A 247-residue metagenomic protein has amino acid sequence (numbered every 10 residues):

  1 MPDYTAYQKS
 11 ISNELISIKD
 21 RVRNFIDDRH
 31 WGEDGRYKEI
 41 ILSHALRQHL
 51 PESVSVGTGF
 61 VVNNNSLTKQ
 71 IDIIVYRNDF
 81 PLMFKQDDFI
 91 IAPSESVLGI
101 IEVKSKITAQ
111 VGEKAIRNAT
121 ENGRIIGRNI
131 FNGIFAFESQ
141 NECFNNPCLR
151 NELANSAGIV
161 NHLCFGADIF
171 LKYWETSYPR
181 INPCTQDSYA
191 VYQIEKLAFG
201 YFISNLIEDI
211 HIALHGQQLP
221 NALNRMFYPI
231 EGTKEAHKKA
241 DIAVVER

Functional and structural regions predicted by a protein language model:
M1-Q70, V75-R247: Intrinsically disordered, low-complexity Ser/Thr/Pro/Gly-rich regulatory segments
